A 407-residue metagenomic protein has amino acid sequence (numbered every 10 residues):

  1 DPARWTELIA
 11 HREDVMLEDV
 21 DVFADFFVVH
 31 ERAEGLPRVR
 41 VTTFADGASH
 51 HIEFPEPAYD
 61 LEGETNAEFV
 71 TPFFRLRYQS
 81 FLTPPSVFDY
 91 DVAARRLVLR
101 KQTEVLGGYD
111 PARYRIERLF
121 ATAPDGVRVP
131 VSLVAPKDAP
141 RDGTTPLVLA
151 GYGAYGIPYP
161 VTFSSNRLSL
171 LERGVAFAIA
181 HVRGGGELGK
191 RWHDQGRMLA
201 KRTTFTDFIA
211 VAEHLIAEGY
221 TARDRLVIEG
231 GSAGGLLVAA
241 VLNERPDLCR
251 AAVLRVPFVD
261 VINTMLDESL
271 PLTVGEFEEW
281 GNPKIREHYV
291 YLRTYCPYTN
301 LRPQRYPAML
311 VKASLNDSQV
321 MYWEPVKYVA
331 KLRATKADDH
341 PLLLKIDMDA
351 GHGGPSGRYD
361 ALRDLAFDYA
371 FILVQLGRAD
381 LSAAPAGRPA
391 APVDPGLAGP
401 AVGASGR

Functional and structural regions predicted by a protein language model:
D1-R32, L36, R40, G151 (+2 more regions): Non-catalytic accessory/interaction domains
W5, A48, P55-A58, Y90-R96 (+6 more regions): Cap/lid segment of the alpha/beta-hydrolase catalytic domain
L8-H30, A58-R77, E117, S164-L168 (+1 more regions): Conserved beta-propeller blade repeats
D21, V29-H30, A45, H51 (+3 more regions): Long, ordered, helix-rich scaffold segments
G35-V41, L82-D89: Structural motif
T43-A45, H50, E64, V70-R75 (+8 more regions): Extracellular/periplasmic ectodomains of large secreted or surface enzymes and adhesion receptors
I179-R407: Active-site-proximal cap/loop segments of hydrolase catalytic domains
